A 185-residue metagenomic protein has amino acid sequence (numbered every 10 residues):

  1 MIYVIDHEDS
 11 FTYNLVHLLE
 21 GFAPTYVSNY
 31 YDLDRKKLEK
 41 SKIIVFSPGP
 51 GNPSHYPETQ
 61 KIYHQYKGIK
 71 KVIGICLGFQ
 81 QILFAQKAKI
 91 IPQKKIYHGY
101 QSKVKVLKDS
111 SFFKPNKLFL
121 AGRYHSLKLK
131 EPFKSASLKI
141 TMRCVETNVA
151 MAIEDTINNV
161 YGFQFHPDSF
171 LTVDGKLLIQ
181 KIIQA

Functional and structural regions predicted by a protein language model:
M1-G21: Short, charged N-terminal beta->alpha structural module
F11, G51-P53, F170: Active-site beta-alpha loop architecture of Rossmann-like, nucleotide-cofactor-dependent enzymes
E20-K36: A short, well-structured beta->alpha microelement
D32-S41, F133: Short amphipathic alpha-helix with an adjacent loop that forms part of the alpha/beta core around
I43-F113, L120, I179: Cysteine-nucleophile active-site neighborhood
Q101-K103, A150-A152, G162: Conserved hydrophobic/aromatic beta-strand scaffold that supports enzyme active sites
S110-I157: Catalytic beta-strand/loop cores that center a nucleophilic Ser/Cys/Thr and support acyl-enzyme chemistry
F170-A185: Acyltransferase
